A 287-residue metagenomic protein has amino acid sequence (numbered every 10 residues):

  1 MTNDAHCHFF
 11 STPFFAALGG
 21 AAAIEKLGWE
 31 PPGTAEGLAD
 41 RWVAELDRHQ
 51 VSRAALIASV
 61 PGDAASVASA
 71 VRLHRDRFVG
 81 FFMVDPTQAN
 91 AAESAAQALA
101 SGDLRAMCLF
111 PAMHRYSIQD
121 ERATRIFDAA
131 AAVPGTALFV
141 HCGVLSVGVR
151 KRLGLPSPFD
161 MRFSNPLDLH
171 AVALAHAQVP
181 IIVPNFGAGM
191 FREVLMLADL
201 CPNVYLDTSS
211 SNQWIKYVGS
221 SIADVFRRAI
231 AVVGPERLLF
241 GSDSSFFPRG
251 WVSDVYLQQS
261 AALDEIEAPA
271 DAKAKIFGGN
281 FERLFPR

Functional and structural regions predicted by a protein language model:
M1-A5, F10-R53, R228, V232-L239 (+1 more regions): Mid-to-C-terminal alpha-helical segments outside catalytic/metal-binding sites
H6, L46, V67, M107 (+6 more regions): Conserved, mostly hydrophobic/aromatic
H8, S59-V60, M83-T87, L109-H114 (+4 more regions): Active-site beta-loop-alpha junctions enriched in small/polar residues
E25-E36, A58, V79-Q88, F110-S117: Active-site mouth loops of central-metabolism enzymes
W42-A70, R75-V84, C108: Short, well-structured secondary-structure segments
D63-A65, A91-A92, M190-V194: Short, well-ordered alpha-helical microsegments
Q88-D103: Extended, non-globular alpha-helical segments
R105-A106, Q119-L239: Catalytic pocket-lining loop regions of alpha/beta-barrel enzymes, especially the amidohydrolase/enolase/GH5 lineages
